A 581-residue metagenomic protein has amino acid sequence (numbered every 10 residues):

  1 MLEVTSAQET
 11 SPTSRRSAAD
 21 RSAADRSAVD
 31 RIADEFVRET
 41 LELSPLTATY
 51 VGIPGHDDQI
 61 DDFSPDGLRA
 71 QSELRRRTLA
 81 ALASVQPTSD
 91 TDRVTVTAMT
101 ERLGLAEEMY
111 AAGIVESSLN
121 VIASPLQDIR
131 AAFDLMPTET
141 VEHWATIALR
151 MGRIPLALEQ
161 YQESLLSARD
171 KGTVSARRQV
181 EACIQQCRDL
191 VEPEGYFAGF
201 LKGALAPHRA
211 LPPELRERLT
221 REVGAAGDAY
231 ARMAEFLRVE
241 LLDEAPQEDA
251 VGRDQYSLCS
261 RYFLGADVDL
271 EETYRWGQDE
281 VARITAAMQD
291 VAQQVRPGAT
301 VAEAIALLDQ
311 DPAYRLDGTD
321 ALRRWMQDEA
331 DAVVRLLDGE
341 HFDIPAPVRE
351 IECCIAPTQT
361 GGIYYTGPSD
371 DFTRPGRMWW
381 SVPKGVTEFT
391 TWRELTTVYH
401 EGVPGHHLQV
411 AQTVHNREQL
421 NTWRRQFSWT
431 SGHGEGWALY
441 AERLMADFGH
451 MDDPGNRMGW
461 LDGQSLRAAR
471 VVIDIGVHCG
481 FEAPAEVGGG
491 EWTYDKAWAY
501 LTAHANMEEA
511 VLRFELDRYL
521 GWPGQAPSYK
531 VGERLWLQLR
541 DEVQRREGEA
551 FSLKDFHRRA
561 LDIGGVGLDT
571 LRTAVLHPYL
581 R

Functional and structural regions predicted by a protein language model:
L2-R581: N-terminal maturation segment of proteins
